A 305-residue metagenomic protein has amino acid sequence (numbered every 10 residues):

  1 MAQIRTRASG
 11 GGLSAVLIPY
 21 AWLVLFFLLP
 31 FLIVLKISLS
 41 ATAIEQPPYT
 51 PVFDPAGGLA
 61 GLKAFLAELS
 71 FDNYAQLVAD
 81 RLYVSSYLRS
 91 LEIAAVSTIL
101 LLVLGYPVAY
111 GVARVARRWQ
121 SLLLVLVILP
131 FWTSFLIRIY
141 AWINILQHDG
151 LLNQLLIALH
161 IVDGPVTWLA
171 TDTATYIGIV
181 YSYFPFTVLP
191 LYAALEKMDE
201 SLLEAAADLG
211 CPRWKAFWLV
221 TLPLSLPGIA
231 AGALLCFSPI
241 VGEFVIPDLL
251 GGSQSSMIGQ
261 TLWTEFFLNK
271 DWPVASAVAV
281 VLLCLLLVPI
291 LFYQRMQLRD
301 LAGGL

Functional and structural regions predicted by a protein language model:
M1-A41, G111, S121, V125: N-terminal signal-anchor/first transmembrane alpha helix
A2-A8, A95-I128, S201-L203, Q294-R295: Transmembrane-helix boundary motif in ABC transporter permease subunits
A2-R7, S14, Y192-A207, V274-L305: C-terminal transmembrane helix and the adjacent membrane-cytosol boundary/short C-terminal tail of inner/organellar
I4-R5, G61-A64, I139-V180, W214 (+1 more regions): Membrane-interfacial helix termini and adjacent extracytoplasmic/periplasmic loops of multi-pass transporters
I18, V125, L129, Y181 (+2 more regions): Transmembrane alpha-helices
L29-R81, D149-G150, G252-S253, L305: Short membrane-interfacial helix/loop motifs at transmembrane-helix boundaries
D80-R114, V180, R213: Transmembrane alpha-helix signature in integral membrane proteins
F244-W272, L305: Glycine-rich helix-loop "coupling/hinge" segments at transmembrane-helix boundaries in multipass transporters
